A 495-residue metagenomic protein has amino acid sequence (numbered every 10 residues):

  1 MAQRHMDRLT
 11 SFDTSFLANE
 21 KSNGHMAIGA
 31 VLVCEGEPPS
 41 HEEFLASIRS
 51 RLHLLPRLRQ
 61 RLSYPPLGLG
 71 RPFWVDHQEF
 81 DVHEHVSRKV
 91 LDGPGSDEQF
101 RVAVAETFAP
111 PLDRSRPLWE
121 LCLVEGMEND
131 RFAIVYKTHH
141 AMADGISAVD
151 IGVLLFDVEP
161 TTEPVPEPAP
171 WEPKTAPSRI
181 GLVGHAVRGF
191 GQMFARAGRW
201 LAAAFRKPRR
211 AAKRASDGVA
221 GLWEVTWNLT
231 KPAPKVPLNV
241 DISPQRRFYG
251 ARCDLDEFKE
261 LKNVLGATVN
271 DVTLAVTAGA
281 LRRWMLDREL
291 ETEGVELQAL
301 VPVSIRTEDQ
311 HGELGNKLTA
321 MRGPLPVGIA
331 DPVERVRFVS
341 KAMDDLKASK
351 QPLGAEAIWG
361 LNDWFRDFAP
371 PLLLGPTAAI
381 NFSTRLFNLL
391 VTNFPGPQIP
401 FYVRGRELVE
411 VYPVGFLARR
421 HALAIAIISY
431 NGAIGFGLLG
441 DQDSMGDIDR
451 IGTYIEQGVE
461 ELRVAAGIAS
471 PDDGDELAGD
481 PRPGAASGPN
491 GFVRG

Functional and structural regions predicted by a protein language model:
M1-F12, E20-H25, G29-H421, I425-G495: Soluble acyl-CoA-dependent acyltransferase catalytic core bearing the H(X)4D motif
